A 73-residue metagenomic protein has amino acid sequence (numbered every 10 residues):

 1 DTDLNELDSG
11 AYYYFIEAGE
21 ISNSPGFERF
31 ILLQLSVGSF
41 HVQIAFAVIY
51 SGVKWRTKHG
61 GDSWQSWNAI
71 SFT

Functional and structural regions predicted by a protein language model:
D1-W55, H59-N68, T73: Glycine-rich, flexible loop motifs
